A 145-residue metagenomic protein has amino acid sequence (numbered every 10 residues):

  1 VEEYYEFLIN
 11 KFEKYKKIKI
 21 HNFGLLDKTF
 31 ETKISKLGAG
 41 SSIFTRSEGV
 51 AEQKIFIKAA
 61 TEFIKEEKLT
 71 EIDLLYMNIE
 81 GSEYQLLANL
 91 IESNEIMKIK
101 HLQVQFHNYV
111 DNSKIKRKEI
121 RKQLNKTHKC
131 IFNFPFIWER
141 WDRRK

Functional and structural regions predicted by a protein language model:
V1-K145: Phosphate/nucleotide-binding beta-alpha loop and adjacent structural elements of enzyme active sites
